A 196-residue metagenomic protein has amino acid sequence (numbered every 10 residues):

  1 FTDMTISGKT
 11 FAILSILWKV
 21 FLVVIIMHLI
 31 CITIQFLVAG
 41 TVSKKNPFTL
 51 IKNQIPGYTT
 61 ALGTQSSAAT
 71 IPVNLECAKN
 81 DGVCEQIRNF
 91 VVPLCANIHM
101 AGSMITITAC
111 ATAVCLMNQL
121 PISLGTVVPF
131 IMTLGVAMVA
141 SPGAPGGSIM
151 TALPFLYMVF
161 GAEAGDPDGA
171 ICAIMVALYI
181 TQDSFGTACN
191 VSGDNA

Functional and structural regions predicted by a protein language model:
F1-S15, P47, M117-P121: Transmembrane helix-loop junctions in multi-pass membrane proteins
F1-S7, Q35-K44, V159-A162: Structural signal for alpha-helical transmembrane segments and their membrane-water exit/capping regions in multi-pass
K9-F36: Entry/N-cap segments of selected transmembrane alpha helices and their immediately preceding amphipathic helices
L17-I25, Q54, Y58, L94-A101 (+3 more regions): Loop-to-transmembrane-helix entry motif
I26, I30, I34-V42, V114 (+3 more regions): Alpha-helical membrane-inserting segments
I26-M27, T41-L50, G82-R88, L120-P129 (+1 more regions): Membrane-interfacial loop-to-helix junctions in multi-pass transporters
G57-M138: Helix-loop-helix junctions within the multi-pass membrane cores of secondary transporters/permeases
T108-A196: Transmembrane alpha-helical segments and their short flanking loops that form helix-hairpins/helix-helix interfaces
